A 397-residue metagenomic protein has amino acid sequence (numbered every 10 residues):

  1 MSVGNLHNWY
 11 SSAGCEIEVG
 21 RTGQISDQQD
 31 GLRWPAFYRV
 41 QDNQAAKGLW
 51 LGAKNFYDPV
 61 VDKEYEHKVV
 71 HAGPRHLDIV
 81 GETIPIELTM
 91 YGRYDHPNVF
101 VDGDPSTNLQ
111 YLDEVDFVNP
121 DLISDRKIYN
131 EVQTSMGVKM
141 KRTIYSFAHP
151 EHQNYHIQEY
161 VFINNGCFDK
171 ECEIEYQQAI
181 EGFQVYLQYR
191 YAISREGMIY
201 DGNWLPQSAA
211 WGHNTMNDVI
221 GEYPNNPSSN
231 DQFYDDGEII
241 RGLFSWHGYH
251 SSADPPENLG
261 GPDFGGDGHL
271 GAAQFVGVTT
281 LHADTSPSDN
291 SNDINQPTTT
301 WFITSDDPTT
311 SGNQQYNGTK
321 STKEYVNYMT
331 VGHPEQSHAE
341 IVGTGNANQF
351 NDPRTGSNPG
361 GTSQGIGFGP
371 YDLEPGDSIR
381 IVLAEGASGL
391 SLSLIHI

Functional and structural regions predicted by a protein language model:
M1-L394: A long-range scaffold signal marking pre-active-site subdomains of enzyme folds
